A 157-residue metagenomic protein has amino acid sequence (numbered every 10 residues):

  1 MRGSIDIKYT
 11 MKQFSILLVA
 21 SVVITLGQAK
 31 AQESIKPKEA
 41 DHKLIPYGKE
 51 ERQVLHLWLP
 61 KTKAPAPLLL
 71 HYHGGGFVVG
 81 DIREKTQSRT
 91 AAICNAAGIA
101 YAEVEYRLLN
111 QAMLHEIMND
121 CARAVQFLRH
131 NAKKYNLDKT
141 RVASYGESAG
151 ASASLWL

Functional and structural regions predicted by a protein language model:
L17-T25: Bacterial N-terminal signal peptides
Q32-K63: N-terminal cap/lid segment of alpha/beta-hydrolase-fold proteins
P65-G76: Short beta-strand element of the alpha/beta-hydrolase
G76-V79, Y101, F127: Serine-hydrolase catalytic-loop signature spanning alpha/beta hydrolases and amidase-signature enzymes
R83-A102: Short amphipathic alpha-helix adjacent to the substrate-entry channel of hydrolases
A112-K133: Alpha/beta-hydrolase active-site loop
R129-E147: Gly/Ser-rich "nucleophile elbow"/oxyanion-hole loop immediately N-terminal to the catalytic nucleophile in hydrolases
G146-W156: Glycine-rich nucleophile elbow surrounding the catalytic serine of serine-hydrolase chemistry
